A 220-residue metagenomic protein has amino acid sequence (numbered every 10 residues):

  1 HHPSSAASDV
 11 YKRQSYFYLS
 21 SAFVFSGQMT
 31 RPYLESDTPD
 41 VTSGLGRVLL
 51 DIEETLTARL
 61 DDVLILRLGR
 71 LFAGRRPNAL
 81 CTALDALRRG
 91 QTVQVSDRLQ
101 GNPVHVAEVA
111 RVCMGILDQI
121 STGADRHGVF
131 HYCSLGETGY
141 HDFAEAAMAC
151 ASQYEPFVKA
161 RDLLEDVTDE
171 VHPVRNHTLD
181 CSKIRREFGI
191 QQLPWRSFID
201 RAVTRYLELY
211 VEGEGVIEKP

Functional and structural regions predicted by a protein language model:
H1-A7, Y11: Single conserved hydrophobic/aromatic residue that forms the stacking wall/gate of nucleotide- or nucleobase-binding
Y16-A22, S26, L66-L68: SDR active-site strand-loop-helix element
A22-S43: Active-site "gating" loop of Rossmann-like NAD(P)-dependent oxidoreductase/epimerase domains
D40-L64: Active-site Tyr-X1-5-Lys
T55-G101, V106-E108, M114-G115: NAD(P)-dependent short-chain dehydrogenase/reductase
V95-Q100, G128-E137, E187: Glycine-rich Rossmann NAD(P)(H)-binding loop
V112, Q119-E170, Y210-G215: Mid/C-terminal beta-alpha module of Rossmann-like enzyme folds, strongest in SDR-family dehydrogenases/epimerases
P194-P220: Amphipathic terminal alpha-helices
